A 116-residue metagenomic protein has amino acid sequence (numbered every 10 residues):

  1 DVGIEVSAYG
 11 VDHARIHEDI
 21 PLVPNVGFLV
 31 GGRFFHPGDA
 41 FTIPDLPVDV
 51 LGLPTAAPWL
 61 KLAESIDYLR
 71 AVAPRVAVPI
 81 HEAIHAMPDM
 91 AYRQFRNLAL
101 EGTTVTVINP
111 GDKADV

Functional and structural regions predicted by a protein language model:
D1-I4, I66, V76-V116: Binuclear metal-ion centers of metallo-dependent hydrolases, dominated by the metallo-beta-lactamase
D1-P47, N109-V116: Core dinuclear metal-dependent hydrolase active-site scaffold
V26-M90, Q94: Metallo-beta-lactamase
